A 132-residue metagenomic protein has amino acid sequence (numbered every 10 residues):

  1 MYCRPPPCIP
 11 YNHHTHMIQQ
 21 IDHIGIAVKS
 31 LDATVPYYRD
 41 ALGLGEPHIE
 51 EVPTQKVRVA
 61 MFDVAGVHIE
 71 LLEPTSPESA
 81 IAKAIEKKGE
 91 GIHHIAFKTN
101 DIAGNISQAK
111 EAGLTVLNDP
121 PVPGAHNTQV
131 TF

Functional and structural regions predicted by a protein language model:
Y11-V35, E90-T99: N-terminal beta-strand motif that seeds the catalytic metal site of vicinal oxygen chelate
H16, A60-D63, F97, G104-F132: Vicinal oxygen chelate
I21, V28, Y38, F62 (+3 more regions): Short, structured motif recognition centered on aromatic/hydrophobic residues
T34-R39, A109: Conserved active-site tyrosine of GNAT-family acetyltransferases
R39-E46, A112-V116: Conserved acetyl-CoA-binding loop of GNAT-fold acetyltransferases
G45-E86, H126-F132: Conserved short beta-strand elements that form part of the metal-binding/catalytic scaffold of enzyme active sites
P74-A82, E86-H94, T99, A109 (+2 more regions): Charged surface patches that recognize polyanionic ligands
